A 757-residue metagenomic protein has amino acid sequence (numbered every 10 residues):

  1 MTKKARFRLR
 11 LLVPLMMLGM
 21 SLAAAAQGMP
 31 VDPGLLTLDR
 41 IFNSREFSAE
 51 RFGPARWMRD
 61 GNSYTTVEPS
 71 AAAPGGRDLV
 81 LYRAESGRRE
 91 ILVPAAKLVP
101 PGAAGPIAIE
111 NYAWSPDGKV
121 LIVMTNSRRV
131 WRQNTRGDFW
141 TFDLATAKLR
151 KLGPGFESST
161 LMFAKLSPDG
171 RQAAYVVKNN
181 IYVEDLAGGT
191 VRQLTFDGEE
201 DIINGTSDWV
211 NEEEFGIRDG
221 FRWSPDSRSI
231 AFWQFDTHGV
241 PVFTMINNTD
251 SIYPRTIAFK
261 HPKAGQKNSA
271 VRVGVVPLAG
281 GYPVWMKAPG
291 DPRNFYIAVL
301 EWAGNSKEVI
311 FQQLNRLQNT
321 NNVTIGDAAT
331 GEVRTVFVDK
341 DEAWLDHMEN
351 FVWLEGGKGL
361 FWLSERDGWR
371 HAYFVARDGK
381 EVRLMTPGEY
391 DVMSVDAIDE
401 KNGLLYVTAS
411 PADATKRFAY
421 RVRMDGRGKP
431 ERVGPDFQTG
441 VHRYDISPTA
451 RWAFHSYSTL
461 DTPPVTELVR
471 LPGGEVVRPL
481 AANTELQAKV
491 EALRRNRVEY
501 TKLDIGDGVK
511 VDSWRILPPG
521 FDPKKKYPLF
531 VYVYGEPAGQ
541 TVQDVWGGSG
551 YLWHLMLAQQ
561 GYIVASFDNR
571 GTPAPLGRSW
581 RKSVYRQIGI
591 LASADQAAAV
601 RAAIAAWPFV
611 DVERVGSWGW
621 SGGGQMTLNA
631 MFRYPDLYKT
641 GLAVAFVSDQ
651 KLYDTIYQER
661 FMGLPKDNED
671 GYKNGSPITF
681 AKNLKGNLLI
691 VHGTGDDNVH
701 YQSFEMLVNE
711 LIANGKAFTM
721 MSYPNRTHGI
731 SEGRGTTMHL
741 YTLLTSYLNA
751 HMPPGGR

Functional and structural regions predicted by a protein language model:
T2-V13: Bacterial N-terminal signal peptides that target proteins for export
A5-R6, G153, K716-F718: Residue-level detector of intrinsically disordered/flexible regions characterized by low predicted structural confidence
L9, A25-G28, I257, P523 (+1 more regions): Residue-level detector of alpha-helical hydrophobic segments embedded in or interacting with membranes
L9, L18, W607-V610: Short intrinsically disordered, low-complexity segments
P14-M17, S21-P464, L468-V469, A482 (+1 more regions): Beta-propeller folds
P241-M245, A298-V299, S306, Q312 (+2 more regions): Serine-hydrolase catalytic core recognition
